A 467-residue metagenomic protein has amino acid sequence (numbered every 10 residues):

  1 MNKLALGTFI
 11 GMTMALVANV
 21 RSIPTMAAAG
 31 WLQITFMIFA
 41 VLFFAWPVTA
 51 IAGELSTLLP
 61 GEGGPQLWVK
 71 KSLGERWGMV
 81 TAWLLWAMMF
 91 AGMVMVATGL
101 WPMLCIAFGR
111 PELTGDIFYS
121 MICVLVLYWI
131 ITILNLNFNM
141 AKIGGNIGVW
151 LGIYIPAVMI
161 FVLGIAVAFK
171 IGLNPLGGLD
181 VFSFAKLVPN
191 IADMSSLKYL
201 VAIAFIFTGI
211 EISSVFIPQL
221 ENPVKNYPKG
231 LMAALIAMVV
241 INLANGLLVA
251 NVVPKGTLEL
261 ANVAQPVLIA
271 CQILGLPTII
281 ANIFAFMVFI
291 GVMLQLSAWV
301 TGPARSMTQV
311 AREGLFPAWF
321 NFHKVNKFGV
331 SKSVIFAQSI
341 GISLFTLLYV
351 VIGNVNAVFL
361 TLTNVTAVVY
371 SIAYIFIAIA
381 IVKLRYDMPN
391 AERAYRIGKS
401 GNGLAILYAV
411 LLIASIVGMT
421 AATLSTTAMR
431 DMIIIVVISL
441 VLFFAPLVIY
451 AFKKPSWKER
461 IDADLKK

Functional and structural regions predicted by a protein language model:
M1-P102, A204, I210-S213, L220 (+2 more regions): Transmembrane helix-boundary motif of multi-pass solute transporters/channels
M1-T8, M121-L125, E221-K225, K229 (+3 more regions): Loop-to-transmembrane helix boundary motifs in multi-pass membrane proteins
A15, M37, I153-P156, V162 (+2 more regions): A generic transmembrane alpha-helix motif of multi-pass inner-membrane proteins
A28, W46-N135, F161, F289-S306 (+2 more regions): Hydrophobic transmembrane alpha-helices that form the core helical bundles of multi-pass secondary transporters
I34-T35, E112-Y119, W150-A285: Helix-loop-helix junctions that connect adjacent transmembrane segments in multi-pass membrane transporters
L67-V69, G74, I106-P111, A233-S297 (+1 more regions): TM-loop-TM module centered on a large, flexible mid-protein loop between adjacent transmembrane helices in multi-pass
F118-G177, T208, G230-I236, T363 (+3 more regions): Membrane-interface loop-to-helix entry segments
G148, F320-G329, S371-S425: C-terminal membrane-solvent junction of multi-pass transporters and transport-like membrane proteins
